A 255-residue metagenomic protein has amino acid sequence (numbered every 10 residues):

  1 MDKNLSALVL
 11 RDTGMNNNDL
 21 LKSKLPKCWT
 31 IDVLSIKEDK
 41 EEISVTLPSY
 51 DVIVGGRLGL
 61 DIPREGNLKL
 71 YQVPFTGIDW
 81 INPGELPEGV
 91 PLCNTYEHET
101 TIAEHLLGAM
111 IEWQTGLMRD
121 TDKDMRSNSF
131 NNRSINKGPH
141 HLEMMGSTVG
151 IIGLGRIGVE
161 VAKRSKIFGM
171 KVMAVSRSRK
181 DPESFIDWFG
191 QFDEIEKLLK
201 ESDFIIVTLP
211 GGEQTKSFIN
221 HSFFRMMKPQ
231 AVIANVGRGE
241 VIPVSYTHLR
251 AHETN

Functional and structural regions predicted by a protein language model:
M1-P91, N220: An N-terminal-biased, well-structured beta-alpha scaffold segment characteristic of Rossmann-like dinucleotide-binding
P87-E97, P229-V232, L249-R250: Rossmann-fold dehydrogenase core element
E88-P91, Y96-T148: Phosphate-binding beta-alpha-beta segment of Rossmann-like dinucleotide-binding domains, i.e., the NAD(P)
L154-G155: Glycine-rich Rossmann-fold phosphate-binding loop(s) that bind the pyrophosphate of adenine dinucleotide cofactors
G158-V159: N-terminal Rossmann-fold NAD(P) dinucleotide-binding loop
M173: Conserved beta-strand positions in the Rossmann-like core of class I SAM-dependent methyltransferases
S178-R250: Rossmann-like adenosine-cofactor binding region
A251-N255: A short, hydrophobic C-terminal helix/tail in secreted or cell-surface proteins
